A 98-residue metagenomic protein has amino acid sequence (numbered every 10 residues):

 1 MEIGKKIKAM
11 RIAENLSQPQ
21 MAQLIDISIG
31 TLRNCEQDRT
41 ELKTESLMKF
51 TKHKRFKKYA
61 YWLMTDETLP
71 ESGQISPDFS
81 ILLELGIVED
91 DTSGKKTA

Functional and structural regions predicted by a protein language model:
M1-E14, Q20, T97: A short, Lys/Arg-rich alpha-helix, primarily the initiator
G4, I29, L83-I87: Terminal and domain-boundary regions
I7, Q18, I29, L47: Helix-turn-helix DNA-binding elements, focusing on the entry/boundary residues of the two helices that contact DNA
I25-L42, S46: Recognition helix of helix-turn-helix/homeodomain-like DNA-binding domains that insert into the DNA major groove
N34, K52, M64-T65: Phosphate-coordinating loops and pocket residues in cytosolic domains that bind phosphorylated ligands
E45-Y61: DNA major-groove recognition helix of helix-turn-helix/homeodomain DNA-binding modules
A60-A98: Short, charged recognition helix plus adjacent turn of helix-turn-helix-like nucleic-acid-binding domains
